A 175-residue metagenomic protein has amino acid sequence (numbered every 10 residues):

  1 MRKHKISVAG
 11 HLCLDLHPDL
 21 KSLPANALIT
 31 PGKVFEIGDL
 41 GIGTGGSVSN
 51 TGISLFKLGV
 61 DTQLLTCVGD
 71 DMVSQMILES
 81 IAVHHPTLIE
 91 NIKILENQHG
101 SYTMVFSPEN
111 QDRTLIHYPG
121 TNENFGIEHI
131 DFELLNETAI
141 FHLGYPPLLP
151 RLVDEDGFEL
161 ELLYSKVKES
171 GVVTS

Functional and structural regions predicted by a protein language model:
M1-C67, M72-M76, A82-V83, L149: Glycine-rich phosphate/adenosyl-contacting loop at the front of the ribokinase-like
M1-H17, L78-I94, V105-S175: Ribokinase/PfkB-type carbohydrate-kinase core domain
K33-V34, T62, I92, H99 (+1 more regions): Generic detector of short alpha-helix boundary/capping microenvironments and adjacent low-complexity segments
T51, G100-T103: Residue-level marker for the onset of beta-strands and adjacent loop->beta junctions in well-ordered domains
L65-D70, I89-G100: Beta-strand->loop->alpha-helix junctions that form or flank phosphate-binding loops in nucleotide-handling enzymes
V73, H99, E123: Short acidic loop-to-helix transition motifs that present clustered carboxylates
